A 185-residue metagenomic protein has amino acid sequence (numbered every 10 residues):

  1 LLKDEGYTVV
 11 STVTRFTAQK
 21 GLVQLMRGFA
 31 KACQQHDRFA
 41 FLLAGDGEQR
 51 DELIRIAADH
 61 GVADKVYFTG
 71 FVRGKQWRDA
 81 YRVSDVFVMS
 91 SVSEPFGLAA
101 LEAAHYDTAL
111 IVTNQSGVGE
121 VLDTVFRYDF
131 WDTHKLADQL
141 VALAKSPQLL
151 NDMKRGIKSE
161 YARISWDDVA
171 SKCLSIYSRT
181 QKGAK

Functional and structural regions predicted by a protein language model:
L2-K20, M26-F29: Conserved donor-binding/catalytic core segment of Leloir-type glycosyltransferases
I54-V72: Nucleotide-activated donor-binding/catalytic signature segment of Leloir-type glycosyltransferases, i.e., the conserved
F71-V72, D79-S84: Short alpha-helical donor nucleotide-sugar binding micro-motif in glycosyltransferases
V92: Aromatic "clamp/platform" in nucleotide-sugar-dependent glycosyltransferases that forms part of the donor/acceptor
A109-V112: Short hydrophobic beta-strand element within catalytic cores of glycosyltransferases and related nucleotide-activated
V125-H134, V141-P147: Conserved acidic donor-binding segment of nucleotide-sugar-dependent glycosyltransferases
Q148-R179: A charged, aromatic-enriched C-terminal amphipathic alpha-helix characteristic of glycosyltransferases across folds
